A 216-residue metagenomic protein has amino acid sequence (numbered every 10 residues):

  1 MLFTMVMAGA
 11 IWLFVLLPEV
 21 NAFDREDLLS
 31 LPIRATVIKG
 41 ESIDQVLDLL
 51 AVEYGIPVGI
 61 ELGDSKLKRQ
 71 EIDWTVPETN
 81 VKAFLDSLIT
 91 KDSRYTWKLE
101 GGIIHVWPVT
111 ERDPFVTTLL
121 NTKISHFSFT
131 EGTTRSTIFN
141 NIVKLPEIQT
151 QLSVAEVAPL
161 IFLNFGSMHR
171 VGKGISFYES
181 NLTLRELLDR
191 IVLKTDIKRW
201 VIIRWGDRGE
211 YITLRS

Functional and structural regions predicted by a protein language model:
L2-F3, A8-S216: N-terminal targeting/assembly segments of extracytoplasmic apparatus and virion spike/baseplate proteins
